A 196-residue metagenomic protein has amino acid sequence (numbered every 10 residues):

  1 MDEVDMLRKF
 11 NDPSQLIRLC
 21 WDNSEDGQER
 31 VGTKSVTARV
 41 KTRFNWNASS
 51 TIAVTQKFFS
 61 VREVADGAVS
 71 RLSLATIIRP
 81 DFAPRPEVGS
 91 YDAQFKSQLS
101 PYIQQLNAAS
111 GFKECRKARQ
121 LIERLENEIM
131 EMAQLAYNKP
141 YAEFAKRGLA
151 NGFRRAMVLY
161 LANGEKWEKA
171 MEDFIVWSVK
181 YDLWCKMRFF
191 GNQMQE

Functional and structural regions predicted by a protein language model:
M1-E196: Phosphate-handling catalytic cores of nucleic-acid transaction enzymes
